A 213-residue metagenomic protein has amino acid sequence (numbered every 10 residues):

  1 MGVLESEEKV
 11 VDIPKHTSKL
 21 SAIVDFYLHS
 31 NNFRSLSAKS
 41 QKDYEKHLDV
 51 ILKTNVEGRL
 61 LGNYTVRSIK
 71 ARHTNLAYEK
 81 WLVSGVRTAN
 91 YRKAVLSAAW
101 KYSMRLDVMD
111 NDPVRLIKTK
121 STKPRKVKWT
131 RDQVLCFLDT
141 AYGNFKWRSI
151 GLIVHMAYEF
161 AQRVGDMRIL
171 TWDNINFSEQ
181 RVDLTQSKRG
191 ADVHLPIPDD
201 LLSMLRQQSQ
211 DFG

Functional and structural regions predicted by a protein language model:
G2-P14, D25-K39, D49-R125, L138-G143: N-terminal core-binding DNA-recognition domain of tyrosine recombinases/integrases
H16, L20, S40, Y44 (+4 more regions): Hydrophobic (often cysteine-bearing) scaffold residues that line and stabilize catalytic clefts of nucleotide/cofactor
Y44, A77, F137-L138, L205-R206: A structural signal for short hydrophobic/aromatic patches embedded in well-ordered alpha helices
N90-R92, R105, M109-V164, R168 (+2 more regions): Basic, Lys/Arg- and aromatic-enriched nucleic-acid-binding interface segment
I169-I175: A short, basic/aromatic helix-end/turn motif that makes direct DNA contacts
Q180-V182: Hydrophobic residues embedded in beta-strands of well-ordered beta-sheets
S187-Q207, G213: C-terminal catalytic core of Y-nucleophile DNA break-rejoin enzymes
